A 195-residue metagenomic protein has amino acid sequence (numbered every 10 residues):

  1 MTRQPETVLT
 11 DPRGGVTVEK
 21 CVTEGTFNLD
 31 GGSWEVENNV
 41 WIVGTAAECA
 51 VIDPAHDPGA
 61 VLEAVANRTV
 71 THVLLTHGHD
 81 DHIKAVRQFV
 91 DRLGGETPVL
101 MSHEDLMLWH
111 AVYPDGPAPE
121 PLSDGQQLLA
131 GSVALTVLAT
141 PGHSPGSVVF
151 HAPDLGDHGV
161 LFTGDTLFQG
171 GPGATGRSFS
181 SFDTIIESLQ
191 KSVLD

Functional and structural regions predicted by a protein language model:
T7-P12, C21, V43, D124-A130: Short acidic-hydrophobic surface loop/beta-edge motif
P12-R68, V149-G164: Conserved beta-strand hairpin/beta-sheet module of binuclear metal-dependent hydrolase folds, prominently
G25, P54-H56, G78, E104-D105 (+4 more regions): Active-site metal-binding loops of divalent metal-dependent hydrolases
G31-G32, H110-Y113, F150, A174: Short, well-ordered secondary-structure micro-motifs
G31-S33, P119, A139-H143: Short Gly/Pro-enriched turn/cap motifs at secondary-structure boundaries
E35-E37, C49, H56-A134, H158: Active-site HxH/HxHxD metal-binding segment of metal-dependent hydrolases
V43, D53, H77, F89 (+4 more regions): Divalent metal-coordination and catalytic microenvironments
C49, P145-D195: Metallo-beta-lactamase
